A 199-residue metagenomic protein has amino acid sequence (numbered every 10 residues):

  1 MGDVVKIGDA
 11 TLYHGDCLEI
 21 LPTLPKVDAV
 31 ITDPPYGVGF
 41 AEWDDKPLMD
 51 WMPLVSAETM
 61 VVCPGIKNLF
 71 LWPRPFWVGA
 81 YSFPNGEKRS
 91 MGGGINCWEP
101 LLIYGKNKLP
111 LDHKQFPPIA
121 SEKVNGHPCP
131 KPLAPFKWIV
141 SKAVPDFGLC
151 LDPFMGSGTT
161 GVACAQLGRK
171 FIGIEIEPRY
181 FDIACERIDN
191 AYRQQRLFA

Functional and structural regions predicted by a protein language model:
D3-I172, E177-D182: Core catalytic lobe of class I
D3-I7, C185-A199: Short, conserved SAM-binding/catalytic segment of Class I S-adenosyl-L-methionine-dependent methyltransferases
